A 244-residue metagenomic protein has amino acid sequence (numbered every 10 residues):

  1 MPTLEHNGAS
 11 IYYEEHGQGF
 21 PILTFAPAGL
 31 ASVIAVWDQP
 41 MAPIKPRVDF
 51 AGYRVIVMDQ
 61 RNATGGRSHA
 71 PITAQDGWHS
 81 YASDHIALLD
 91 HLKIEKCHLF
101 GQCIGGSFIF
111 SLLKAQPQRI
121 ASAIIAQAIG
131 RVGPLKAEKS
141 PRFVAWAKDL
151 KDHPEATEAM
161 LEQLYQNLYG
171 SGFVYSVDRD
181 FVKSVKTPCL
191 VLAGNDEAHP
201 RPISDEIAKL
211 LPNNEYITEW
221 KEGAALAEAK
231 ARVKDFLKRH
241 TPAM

Functional and structural regions predicted by a protein language model:
H6, G17-G19, D90-K96, Q118 (+2 more regions): Active-site acidic short loop of glycosyltransferases
N7-S68: Conserved HGGG/HGGXW glycine-rich cap/lid loop of the alpha/beta-hydrolase fold
M41-K45, I56-C97: Active-site loop/oxyanion-hole signature of alpha/beta-hydrolase fold enzymes
E95-R131: Conserved hydrolase catalytic core segment
A128-V185: The alpha/beta-hydrolase serine catalytic core
V185, V191-A193: Short beta-strand/loop motif that positions the catalytic acidic residue of the alpha/beta-hydrolase fold
A198-I203: Conserved alpha/beta-hydrolase "acid-adjacent" motif
N214-M244: Catalytic active-site module of serine/aspartate enzymes centered on a nucleophile-bearing elbow/loop
